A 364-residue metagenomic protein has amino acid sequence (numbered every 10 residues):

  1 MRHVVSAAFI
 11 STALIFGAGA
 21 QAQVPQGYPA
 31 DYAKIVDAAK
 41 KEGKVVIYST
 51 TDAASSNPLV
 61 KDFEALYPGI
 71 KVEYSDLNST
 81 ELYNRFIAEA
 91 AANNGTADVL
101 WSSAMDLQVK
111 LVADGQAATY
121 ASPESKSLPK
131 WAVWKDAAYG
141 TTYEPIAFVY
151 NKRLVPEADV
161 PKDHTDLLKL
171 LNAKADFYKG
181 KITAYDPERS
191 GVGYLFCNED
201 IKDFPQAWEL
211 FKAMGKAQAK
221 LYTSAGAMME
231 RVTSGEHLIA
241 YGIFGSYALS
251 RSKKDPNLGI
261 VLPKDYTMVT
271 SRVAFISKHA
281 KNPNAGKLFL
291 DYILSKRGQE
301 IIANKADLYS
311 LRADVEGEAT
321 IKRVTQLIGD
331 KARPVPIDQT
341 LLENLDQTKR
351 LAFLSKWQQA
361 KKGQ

Functional and structural regions predicted by a protein language model:
A7-G17: Bacterial N-terminal signal peptides
Y28, R333-Q364: Conserved C-terminal helix/tail region of periplasmic/extracytoplasmic solute-binding proteins
P29-K40, K44-V46, T50-K71, F148: Short, polar/charged alpha-helical segment
S49-K61, E73-I87, G95-E236: Extracytoplasmic ligand-binding site segments that recognize negatively charged/polar headgroups
D106-K110, L238-N257: A ligand-binding cleft/hinge motif common to bilobed small-molecule-binding domains
Y143-E144, L210-G215, L221, G226 (+1 more regions): Periplasmic-binding protein-like
A147-L154, F196-D200, T270-N282, I301: A bilobed periplasmic-binding-protein/Venus flytrap-type ligand-binding module shared by bacterial periplasmic
S277-I337: Mature extracytoplasmic/periplasmic domains
